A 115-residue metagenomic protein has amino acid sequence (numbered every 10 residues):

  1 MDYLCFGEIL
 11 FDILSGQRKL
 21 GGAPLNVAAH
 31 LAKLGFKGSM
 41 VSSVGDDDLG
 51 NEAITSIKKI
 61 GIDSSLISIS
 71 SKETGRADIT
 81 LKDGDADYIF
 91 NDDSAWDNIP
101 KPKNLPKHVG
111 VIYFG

Functional and structural regions predicted by a protein language model:
M1-I62, V109: Glycine-rich phosphate/adenosyl-contacting loop at the front of the ribokinase-like
F6, F114-G115: Glycine-rich beta-strand-to-loop/alpha-helix junction loops that act as flexible
K37-F114: Conserved N-terminal subdomain of the carbohydrate kinase-like
